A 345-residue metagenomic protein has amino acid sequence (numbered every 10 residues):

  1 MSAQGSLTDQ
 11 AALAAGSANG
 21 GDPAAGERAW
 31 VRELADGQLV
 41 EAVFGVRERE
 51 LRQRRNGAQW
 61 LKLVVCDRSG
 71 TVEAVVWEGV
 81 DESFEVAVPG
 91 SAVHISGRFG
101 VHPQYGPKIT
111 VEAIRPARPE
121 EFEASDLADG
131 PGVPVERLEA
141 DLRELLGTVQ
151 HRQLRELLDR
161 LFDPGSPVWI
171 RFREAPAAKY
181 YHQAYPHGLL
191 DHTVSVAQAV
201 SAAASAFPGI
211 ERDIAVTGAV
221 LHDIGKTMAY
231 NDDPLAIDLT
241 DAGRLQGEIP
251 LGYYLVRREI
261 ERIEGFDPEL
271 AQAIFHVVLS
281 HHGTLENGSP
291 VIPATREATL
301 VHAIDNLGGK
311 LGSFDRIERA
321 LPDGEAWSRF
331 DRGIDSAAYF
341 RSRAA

Functional and structural regions predicted by a protein language model:
A3-V40: OB-fold nucleic-acid-binding modules
L39, A92-H94, N306: Residue-level marker of beta-strand positions
R49-Q59, V72-V75, G79-S125: OB-fold single-stranded nucleic acid-binding module
K62-D67, D232: Short, acidic/hydrophobic/Gly-rich beta-strand patch recurrent on exposed beta strands that often constitutes part
G106-E174, L251: Extended, charge-rich, solvent-exposed interface segments
R155-V200, L221-G225, A229: A short mid-domain helix/strand-loop element embedded in enzyme catalytic domains that forms or borders the active-site
Y180-H182, D191-H192, S201-A320: Divalent metal-dependent catalytic cores for phosphoryl transfer on phosphate-bearing substrates
H302, R319-A320, G324-A345: N-terminal intrinsically disordered, cationic/polar leader segments that include organellar targeting peptides
